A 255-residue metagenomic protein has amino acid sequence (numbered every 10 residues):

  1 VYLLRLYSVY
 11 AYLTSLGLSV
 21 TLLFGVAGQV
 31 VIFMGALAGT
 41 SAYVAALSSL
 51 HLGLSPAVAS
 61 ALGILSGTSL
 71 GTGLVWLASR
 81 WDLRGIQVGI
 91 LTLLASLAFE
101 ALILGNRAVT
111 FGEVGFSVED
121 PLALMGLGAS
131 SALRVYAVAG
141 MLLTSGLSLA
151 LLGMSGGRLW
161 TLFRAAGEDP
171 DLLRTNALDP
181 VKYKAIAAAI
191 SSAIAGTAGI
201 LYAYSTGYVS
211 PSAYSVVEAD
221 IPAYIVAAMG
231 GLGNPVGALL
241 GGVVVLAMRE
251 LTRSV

Functional and structural regions predicted by a protein language model:
V1-V255: Transmembrane alpha-helices and adjacent helix-loop boundaries
